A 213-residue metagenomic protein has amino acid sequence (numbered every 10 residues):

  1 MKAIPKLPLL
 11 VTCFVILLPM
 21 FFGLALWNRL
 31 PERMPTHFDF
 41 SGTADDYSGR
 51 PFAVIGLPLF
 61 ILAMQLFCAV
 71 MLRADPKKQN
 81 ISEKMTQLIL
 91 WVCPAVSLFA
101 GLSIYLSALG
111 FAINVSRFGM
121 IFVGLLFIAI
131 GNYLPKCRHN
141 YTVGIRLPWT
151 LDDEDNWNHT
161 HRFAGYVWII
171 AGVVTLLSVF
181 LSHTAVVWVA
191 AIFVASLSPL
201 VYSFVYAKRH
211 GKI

Functional and structural regions predicted by a protein language model:
K2-F14: Alpha-helical transmembrane segments and their helix-start/interface "positive-inside/aromatic belt" motifs in integral
P8-V11, A53-F60, C68, T86-A95 (+1 more regions): Select subsegments of transmembrane alpha-helices in polytopic membrane proteins, especially boundary-proximal
T12, D46-I61, N114-I130: Alpha-helical transmembrane segments
I16, Y141-G211: Terminal transmembrane helical module of multi-pass membrane proteins
M20-L24, L66, G101-Y105, V173-L177 (+1 more regions): Alpha-helical transmembrane segments of multipass membrane proteins
G23-V54, V143-D152: Active-site and channel-lining beta-strand-loop segments that bind or position nucleotide-derived/phosphorylated
A25-L30, L62-A74, A129-I145, S203-A207: Membrane-water interface of transmembrane alpha-helices
A69-R117: Ordered, amphipathic secondary-structure segments that act as subunit-interaction surfaces in large macromolecular
